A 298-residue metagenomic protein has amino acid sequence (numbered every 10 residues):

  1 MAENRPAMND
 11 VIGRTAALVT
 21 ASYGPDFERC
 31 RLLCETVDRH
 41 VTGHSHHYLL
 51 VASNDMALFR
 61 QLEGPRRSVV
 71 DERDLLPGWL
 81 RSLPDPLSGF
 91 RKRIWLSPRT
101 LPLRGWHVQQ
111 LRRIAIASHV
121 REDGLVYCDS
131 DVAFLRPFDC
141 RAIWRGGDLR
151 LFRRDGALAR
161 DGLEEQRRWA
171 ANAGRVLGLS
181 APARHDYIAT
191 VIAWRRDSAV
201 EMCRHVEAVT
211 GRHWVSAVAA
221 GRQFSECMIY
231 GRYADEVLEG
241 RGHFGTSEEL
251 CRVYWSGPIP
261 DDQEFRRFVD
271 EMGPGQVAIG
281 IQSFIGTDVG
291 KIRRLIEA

Functional and structural regions predicted by a protein language model:
M1-E35: N-proximal low-complexity "stem/linker" segments adjacent to membrane-targeting elements
E28, N54-R60: Short, charged/polar "capping" segments at the starts of alpha-helices and the immediately preceding loops
E35-H44: Short, acidic, metal-binding catalytic loop of nucleotide-sugar glycosyltransferases
H44-D55, V69-G78: Short beta-strand/loop segment that forms part of the nucleotide-sugar
L62-I116: Active-site-proximal specificity loops/subdomain of glycosyltransferases
R112-L151: GT-A fold catalytic core of metal-dependent nucleotide-sugar glycosyltransferases, centered on the diacidic
F138-S216: Conserved catalytic core of nucleotide-sugar-dependent glycosyltransferases
V206-A298: A glycosyltransferase accessory/donor-loop signature
